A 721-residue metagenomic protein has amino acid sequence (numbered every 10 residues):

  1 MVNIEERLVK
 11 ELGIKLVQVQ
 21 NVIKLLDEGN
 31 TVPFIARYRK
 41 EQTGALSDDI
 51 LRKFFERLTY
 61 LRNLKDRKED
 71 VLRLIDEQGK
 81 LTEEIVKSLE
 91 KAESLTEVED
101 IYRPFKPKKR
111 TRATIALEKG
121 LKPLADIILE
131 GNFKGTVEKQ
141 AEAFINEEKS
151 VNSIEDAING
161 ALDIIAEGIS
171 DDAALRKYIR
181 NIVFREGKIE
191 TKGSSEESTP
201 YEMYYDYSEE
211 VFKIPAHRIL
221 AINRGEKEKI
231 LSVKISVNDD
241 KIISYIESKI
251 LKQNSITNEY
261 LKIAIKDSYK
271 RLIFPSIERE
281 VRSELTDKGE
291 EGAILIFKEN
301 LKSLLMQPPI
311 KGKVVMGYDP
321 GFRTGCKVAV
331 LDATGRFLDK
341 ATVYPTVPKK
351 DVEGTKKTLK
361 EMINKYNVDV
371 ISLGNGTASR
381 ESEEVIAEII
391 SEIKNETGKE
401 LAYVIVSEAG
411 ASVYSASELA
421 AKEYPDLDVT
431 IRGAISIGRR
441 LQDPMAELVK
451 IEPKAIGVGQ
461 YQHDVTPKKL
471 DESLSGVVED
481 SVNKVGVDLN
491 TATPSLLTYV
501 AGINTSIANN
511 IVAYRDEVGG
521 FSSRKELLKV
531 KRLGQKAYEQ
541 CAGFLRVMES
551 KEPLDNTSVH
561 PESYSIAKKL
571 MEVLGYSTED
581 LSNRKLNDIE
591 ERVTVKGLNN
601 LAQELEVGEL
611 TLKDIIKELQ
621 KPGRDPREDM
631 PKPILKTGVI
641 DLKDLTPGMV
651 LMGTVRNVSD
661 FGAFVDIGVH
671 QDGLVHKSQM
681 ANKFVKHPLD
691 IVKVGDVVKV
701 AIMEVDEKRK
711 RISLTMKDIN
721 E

Functional and structural regions predicted by a protein language model:
M1-Q20, D27: Generic start-of-chain signal for non-secretory N-termini
I4, E56, N63-K80, K87-E90 (+6 more regions): Long, highly charged, low-complexity intrinsically disordered interaction regions that mediate electrostatic DNA/RNA
K24-D27, P104, I115-E118, A221-G225 (+14 more regions): Replace "in large, NTP-powered and nucleic-acid-processing enzymes" with "in large, NTP-powered factors and other
I50-R52, L64-G317, R323-D426, A434: Duplex nucleic acid-engaging cores and interfaces of nucleic-acid transaction enzymes
S88, E99-I101, K227-N238, S248-I273 (+3 more regions): Structured, non-catalytic alpha/beta "coupling" segments that mediate domain-domain communication and provide generic
I179-K188, Y318-F322, G376-A378, I405-V413 (+5 more regions): A glycine-rich phosphate-binding loop feature that marks nucleotide/adenosyl-phosphate handling sites
S550-K551, D555-E721: Single-stranded RNA-binding regions, centering on S1/OB-family and related RNA-binding modules
